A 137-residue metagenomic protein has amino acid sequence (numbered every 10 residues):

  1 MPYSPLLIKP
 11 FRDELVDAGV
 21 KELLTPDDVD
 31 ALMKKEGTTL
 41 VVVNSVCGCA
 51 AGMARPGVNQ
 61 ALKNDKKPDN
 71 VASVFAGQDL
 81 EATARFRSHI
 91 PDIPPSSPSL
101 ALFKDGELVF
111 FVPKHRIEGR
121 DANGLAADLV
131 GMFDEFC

Functional and structural regions predicted by a protein language model:
M1-G37, F136-C137: N-terminal leader/targeting and pre-domain segments
L7, F11-E14, N59-P68: Short helix-loop-beta junction
L24, S73-F75, L102: Structural signal for conserved beta-strand scaffold positions within catalytic alpha/beta enzyme cores
A31-D65: Local sequence-structure signature of Cys/Sec-based thiol-disulfide redox active-site neighborhoods
V43, K66-R85: Thiol-based oxidoreductase modules, predominantly thioredoxin-like and allied folds used for disulfide exchange
A51-P56, T83-A84, A122-N123: Conserved strand-to-helix beginnings and helix N-cap segments that scaffold or border functional pockets
T83-S97: Short acidic (Asp/Glu) patches
P94-C137: Non-catalytic, surface beta->alpha helical segment in thiol-disulfide oxidoreductase systems
